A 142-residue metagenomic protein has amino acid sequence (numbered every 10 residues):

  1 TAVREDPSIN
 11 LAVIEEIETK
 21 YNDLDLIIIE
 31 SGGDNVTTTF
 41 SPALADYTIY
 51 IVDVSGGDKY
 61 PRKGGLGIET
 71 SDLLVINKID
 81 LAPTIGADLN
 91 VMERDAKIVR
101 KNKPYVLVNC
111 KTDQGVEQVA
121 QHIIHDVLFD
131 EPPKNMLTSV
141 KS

Functional and structural regions predicted by a protein language model:
T1-A45, G57, V127: Nucleotide-state-sensitive switch-loop elements of NTP-binding domains
R4-L11, P42, P61, I68 (+2 more regions): Amphipathic alpha-helical transducer elements in NTP-driven molecular machines
I28-I29, I51-V52, L107-V108: Small/polar loops that bind or transfer phosphate-bearing groups
N35-Y47, I51-K103: Conserved C-terminal guanine-recognition region of P-loop GTPase G domains, centered on the G4
L81-S139: Canonical P-loop GTPase G-domain recognition
